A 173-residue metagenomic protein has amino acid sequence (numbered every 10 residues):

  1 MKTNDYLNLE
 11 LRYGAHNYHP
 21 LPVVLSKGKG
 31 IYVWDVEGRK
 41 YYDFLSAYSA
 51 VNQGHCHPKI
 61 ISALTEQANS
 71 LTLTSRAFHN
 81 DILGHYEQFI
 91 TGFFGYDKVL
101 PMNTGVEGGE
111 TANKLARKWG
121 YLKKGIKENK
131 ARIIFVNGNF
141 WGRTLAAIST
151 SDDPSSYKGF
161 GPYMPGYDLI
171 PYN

Functional and structural regions predicted by a protein language model:
M1-K29, A47, A77: Active-site-adjacent loop/helix segments that line or gate small-molecule/cofactor pockets in enzymes
L11-A15, T65-L73, G92, Y121 (+2 more regions): Generic secondary-structure signature for well-ordered alpha-helical cores
W34-D35: Hydrophobic alpha-helical segments, especially N-terminal targeting/anchoring helices
Y41, A47-A77, H85-N103: Glycine-rich phosphate-binding segment of PLP-dependent enzymes
L45-S46, S149: Short clusters of small/polar residues that mark proteolytic maturation junctions
Q88-N173: PLP-dependent aspartate aminotransferase-fold enzymes
